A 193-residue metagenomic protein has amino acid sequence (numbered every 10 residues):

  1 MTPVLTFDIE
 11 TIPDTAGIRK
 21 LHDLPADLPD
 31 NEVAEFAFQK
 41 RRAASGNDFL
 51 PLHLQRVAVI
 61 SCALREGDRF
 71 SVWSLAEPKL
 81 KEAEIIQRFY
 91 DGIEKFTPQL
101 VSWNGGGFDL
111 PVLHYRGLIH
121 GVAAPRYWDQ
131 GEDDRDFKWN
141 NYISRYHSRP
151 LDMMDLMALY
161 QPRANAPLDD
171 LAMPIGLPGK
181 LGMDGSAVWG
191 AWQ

Functional and structural regions predicted by a protein language model:
M1-G92: Conserved RNase H-like, two-metal-ion catalytic cores of nucleic-acid enzymes
T2-P3, Q55-K79, D91-Q193: Metal-dependent phosphoesterase core characteristic of DEDDh/y 3'-5' exonuclease domains
